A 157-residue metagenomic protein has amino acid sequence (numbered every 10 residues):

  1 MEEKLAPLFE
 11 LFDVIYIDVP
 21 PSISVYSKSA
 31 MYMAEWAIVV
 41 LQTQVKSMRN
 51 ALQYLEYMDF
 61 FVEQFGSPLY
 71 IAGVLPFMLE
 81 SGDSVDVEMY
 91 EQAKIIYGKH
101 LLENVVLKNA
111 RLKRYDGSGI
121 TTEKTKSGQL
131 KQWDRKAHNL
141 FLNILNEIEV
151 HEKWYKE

Functional and structural regions predicted by a protein language model:
M1-S24: Cytosolic-facing regulatory segments adjacent to core modules
P7, S27-V45: Inter-motif core of Ras-like GTPase G domains
V14, W36, G73, K99-H100: Well-ordered beta-strand positions
N50, A72-F77: Short beta-strand segments
M78-S84, M89-E123: Beta-strand-loop-alpha "switch" segments that mediate conformational coupling across diverse proteins
R114-I144: C-terminal boundary of histidine-terminating zinc-finger modules
N143-Y155: C-terminal alpha-helix
